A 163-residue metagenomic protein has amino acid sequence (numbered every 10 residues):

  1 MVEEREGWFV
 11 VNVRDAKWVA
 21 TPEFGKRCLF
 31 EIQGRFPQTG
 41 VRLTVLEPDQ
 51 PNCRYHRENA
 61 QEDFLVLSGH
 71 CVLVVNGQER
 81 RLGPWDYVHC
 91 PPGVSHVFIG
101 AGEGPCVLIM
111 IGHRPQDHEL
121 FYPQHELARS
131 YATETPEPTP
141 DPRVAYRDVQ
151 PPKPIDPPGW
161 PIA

Functional and structural regions predicted by a protein language model:
M1-Q38, Q124-A163: A short, N-terminal "cap"/entry segment at the start of jelly-roll beta-barrel domains of the cupin/DSBH fold
K26-L29, R42-E58, P92: Conserved short histidine dyad/triad with adjacent acidic residue
P37, E47-P51, H70, G104 (+1 more regions): Short, charged/polar surface micro-motifs in flexible loops or helix N-caps
L43-P48, R57-V74, G112-H113: Short, conserved beta-strand element in jelly-roll/cupin
D63, G77-G93: Short acidic-glycine-tyrosine-enriched beta hairpin
V72, P92-H118: Ligand-binding loop in jelly-roll beta-barrel domains
